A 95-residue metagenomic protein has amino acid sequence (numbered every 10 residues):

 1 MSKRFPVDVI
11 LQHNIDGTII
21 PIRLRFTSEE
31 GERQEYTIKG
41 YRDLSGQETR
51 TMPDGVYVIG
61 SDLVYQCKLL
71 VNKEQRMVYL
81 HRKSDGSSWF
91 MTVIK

Functional and structural regions predicted by a protein language model:
M1-K95: Cysteine-centric segments in proteins
